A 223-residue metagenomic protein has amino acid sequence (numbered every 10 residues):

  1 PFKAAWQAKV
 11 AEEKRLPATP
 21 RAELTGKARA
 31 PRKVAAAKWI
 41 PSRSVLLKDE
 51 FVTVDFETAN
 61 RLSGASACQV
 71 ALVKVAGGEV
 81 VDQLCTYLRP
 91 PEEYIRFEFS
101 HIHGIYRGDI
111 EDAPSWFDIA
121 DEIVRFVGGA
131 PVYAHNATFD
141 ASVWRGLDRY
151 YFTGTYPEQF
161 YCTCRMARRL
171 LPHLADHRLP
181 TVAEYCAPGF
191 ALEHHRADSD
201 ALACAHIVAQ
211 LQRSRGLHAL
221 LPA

Functional and structural regions predicted by a protein language model:
P1-V52: N-terminal accessory regions of nucleic-acid-interacting proteins
R32-P157, P172-H173, H177-H195: Conserved non-catalytic scaffold segment of RNase H-like nuclease domains
T58-N60, R165, A203: Short, glycine/acidic-enriched loop or turn micro-motifs at the edges of active sites
F126, I207-S214: C-terminal alpha-helix
T155-A167: Conserved beta-strand -> loop -> alpha-helix junction used to position metal-binding or nucleic-acid-contacting
R196-Q210: Acidic, divalent-metal-coordinating active-site segment for phosphoryl/phosphodiester hydrolysis, typified by short
Q212-A223: Mixed-charge, glycine-rich, non-catalytic linkers/tails in nucleic-acid processing enzymes
